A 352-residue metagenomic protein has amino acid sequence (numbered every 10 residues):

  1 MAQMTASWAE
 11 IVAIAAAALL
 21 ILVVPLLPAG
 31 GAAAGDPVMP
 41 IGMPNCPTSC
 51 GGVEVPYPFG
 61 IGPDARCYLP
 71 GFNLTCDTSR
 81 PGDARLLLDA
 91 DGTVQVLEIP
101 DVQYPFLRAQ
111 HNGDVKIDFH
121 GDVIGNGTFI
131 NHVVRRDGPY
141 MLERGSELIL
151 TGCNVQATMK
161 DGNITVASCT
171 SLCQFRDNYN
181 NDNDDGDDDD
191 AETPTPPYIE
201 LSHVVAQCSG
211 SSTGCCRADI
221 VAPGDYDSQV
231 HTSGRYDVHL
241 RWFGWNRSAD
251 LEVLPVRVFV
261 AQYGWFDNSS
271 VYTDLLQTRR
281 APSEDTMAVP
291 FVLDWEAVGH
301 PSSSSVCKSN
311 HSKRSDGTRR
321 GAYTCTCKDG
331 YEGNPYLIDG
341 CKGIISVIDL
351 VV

Functional and structural regions predicted by a protein language model:
A2-V352: Typically disulfide-stabilized, N-glycosylated extracellular/lumenal ectodomains of secreted and cell-surface proteins
